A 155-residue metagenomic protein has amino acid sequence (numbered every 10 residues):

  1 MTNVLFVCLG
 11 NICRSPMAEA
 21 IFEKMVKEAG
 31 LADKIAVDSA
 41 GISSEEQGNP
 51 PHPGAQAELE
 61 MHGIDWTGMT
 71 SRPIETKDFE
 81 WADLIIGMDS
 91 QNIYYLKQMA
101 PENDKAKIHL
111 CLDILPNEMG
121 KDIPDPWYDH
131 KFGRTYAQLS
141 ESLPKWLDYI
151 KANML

Functional and structural regions predicted by a protein language model:
M1-W81, D148-L155: Conserved active-site segments centered on acidic
S15, M88-D89: Replace "coordinates the UDP/GDP/TDP-sugar" with "coordinates nucleotide-activated sugar donors
L84, S90-L155: Phosphate-binding/catalytic loops
